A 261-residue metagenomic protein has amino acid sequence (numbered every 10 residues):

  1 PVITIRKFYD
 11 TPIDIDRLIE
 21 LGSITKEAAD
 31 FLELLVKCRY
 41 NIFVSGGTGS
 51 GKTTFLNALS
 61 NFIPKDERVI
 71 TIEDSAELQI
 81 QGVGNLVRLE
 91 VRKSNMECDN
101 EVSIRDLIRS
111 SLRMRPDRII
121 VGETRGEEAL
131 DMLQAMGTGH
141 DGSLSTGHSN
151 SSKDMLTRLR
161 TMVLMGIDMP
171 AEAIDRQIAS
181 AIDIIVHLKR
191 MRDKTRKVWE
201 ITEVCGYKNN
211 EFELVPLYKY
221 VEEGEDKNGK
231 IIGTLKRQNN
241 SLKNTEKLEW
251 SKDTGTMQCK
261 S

Functional and structural regions predicted by a protein language model:
P1-C38: P-loop NTP-binding catalytic core
I5-F8, L89-R92, I201-V204: Generic beta-structure capping elements
Y9-T11, E77, S94-N95, Y207 (+1 more regions): Active-site/binding-pocket entry motifs
A29, E33-T48, A58-A181, H187-K189: Switch/coupling sub-region of P-loop NTPases
K52: Conserved lysine of the Walker
A173-N209: Phosphate-binding/switch region of NTP-binding enzymes
K194-S261: NTP-binding/hydrolysis catalytic cores, primarily Walker-type P-loop NTPases
